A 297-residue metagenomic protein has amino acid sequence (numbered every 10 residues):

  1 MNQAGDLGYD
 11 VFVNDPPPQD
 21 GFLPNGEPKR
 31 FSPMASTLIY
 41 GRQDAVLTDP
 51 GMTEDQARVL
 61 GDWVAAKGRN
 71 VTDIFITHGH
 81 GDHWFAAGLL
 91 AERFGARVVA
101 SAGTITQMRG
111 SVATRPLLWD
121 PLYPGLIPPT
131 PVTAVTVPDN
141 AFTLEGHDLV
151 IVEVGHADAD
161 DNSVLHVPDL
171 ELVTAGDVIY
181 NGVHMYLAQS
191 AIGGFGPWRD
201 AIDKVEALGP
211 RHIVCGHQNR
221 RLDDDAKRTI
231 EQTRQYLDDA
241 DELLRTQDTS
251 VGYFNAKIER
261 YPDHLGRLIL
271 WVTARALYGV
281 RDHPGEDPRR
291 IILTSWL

Functional and structural regions predicted by a protein language model:
M1-D44: Zn-dependent metallo-beta-lactamase
N2, I39, D139-G146, C215: Short acidic-hydrophobic surface loop/beta-edge motif
D10-F12, F75, V99, V173 (+1 more regions): Hydrophobic/aromatic beta-strand patches that form the interior of the parallel beta-sheet core in alpha/beta enzyme
I39, D49, V64, H78 (+6 more regions): Divalent metal-coordination and catalytic microenvironments
A45, M52, A141, D148-E242: Metallo-beta-lactamase
D55-A100: Active-site metal-binding motif and surrounding structural segment of the metallo-beta-lactamase
I105-D161, P168-D169, I202: Metallo-beta-lactamase
A207-H212, R220-L297: Accessory terminal helices/loops
